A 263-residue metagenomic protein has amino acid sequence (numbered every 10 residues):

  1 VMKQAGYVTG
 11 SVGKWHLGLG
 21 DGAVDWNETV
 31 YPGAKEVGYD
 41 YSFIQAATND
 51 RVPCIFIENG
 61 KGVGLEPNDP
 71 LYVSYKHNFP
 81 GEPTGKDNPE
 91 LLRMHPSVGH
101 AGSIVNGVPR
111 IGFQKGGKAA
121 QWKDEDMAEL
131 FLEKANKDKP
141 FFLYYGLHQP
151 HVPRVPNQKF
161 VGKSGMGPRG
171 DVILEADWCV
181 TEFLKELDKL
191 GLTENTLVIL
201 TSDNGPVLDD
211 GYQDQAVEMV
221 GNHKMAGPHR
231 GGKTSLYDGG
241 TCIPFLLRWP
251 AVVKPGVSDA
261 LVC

Functional and structural regions predicted by a protein language model:
V1-C263: Formylglycine-dependent sulfatase
